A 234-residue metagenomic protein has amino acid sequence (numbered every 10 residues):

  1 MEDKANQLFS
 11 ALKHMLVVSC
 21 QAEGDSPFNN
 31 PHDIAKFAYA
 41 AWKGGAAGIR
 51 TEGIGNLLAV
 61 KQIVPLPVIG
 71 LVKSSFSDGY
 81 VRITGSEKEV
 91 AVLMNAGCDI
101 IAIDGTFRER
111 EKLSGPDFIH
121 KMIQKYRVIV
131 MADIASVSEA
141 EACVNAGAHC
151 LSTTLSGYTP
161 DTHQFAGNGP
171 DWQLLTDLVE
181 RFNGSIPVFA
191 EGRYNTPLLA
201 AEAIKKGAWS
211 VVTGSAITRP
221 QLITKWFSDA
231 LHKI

Functional and structural regions predicted by a protein language model:
M1-N95, S138, A142-N145, H232: Conserved N-terminal beta1-alpha1 strand-loop-helix module at the mouth
E2-A35, N168-I234: C-terminal alpha-helical cap/extension of soluble enzyme domains
K13-V18, V64-D78, F118, M122-A135 (+1 more regions): Short beta-strand/loop segments at the ligand-binding rim of alpha/beta enzyme cores
V18-A22, G53, G70-V72, G105 (+4 more regions): A cross-domain feature marking catalytic cores of carbohydrate-active enzymes and several ubiquitous metabolic/repair
Q21-E23, G44, S75-F76, A96-R110 (+2 more regions): Glycine-rich phosphate-binding active-site loops on the catalytic face of alpha/beta enzymes
F28-P31, R50-I69, Y80-S86, G105-I123 (+4 more regions): Active-site-adjacent beta->alpha loops and helix N-cap segments on the catalytic face of soluble alpha/beta enzymes
Y39-G45, I101, M122-R127, R181-I186 (+1 more regions): Short, surface-exposed connector motifs at secondary-structure boundaries
A47-R50, A102, V130-A132, V188-A190 (+1 more regions): Short catalytic-loop micro-motif centered on adjacent basic/acidic residues
